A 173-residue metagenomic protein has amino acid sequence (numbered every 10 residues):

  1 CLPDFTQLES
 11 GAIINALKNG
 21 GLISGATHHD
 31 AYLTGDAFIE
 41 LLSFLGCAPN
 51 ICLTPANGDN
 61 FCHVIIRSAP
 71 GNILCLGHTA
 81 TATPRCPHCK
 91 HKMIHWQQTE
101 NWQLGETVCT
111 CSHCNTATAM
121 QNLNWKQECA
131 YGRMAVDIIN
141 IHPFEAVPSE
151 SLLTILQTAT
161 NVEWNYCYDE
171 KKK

Functional and structural regions predicted by a protein language model:
C1-G77: N-terminal alpha-helical interaction blocks
C1-P3, P87, A135-I139: Residues in well-ordered beta-strands of folded domains
T6-I23, T83-P87, W96, S151-I155 (+1 more regions): Ampiphathic alpha-helical segments that act as solvent-exposed interaction surfaces
A48-L53, N101-W102, A130-Y131: Generic detector of short, locally flexible boundary/turn motifs and exposed helical patches
S68-C129: Cys/His-rich short segments
N115-K173: Long, charge-rich boundary regions
